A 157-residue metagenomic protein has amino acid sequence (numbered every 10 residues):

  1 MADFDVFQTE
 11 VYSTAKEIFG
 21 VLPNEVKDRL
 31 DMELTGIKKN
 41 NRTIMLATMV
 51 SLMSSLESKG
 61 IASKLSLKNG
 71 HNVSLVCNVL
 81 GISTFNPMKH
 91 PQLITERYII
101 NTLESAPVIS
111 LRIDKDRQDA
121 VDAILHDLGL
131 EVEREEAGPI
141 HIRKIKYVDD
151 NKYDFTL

Functional and structural regions predicted by a protein language model:
M1-L157: Alpha-helical scaffold/interaction cores of sigma-54-like transcription cofactors and many family A DNA polymerases
